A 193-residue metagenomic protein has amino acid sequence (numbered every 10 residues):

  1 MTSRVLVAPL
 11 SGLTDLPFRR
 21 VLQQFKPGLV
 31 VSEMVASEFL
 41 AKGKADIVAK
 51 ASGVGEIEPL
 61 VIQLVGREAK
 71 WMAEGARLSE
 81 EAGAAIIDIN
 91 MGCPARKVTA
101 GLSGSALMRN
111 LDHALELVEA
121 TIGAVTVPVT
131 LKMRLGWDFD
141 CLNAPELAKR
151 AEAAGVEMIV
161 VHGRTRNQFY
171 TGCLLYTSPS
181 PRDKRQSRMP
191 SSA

Functional and structural regions predicted by a protein language model:
T2-V5: Extreme N-terminal starter segment of soluble prokaryotic enzymes
V7, L22, I62, I89 (+2 more regions): Conserved, mostly hydrophobic/aromatic
L10-A85: Glycine-rich, positively charged N-terminal anion/phosphate-binding segment
G28, V35-A41, A69, M91-S105 (+1 more regions): Conserved radical SAM core fold
I47-A51, S105-L107, L147-K149: Short, hinge-like loop/turn segments at secondary-structure boundaries
A76-I87, R96, G101, H113-G172: Alpha/beta enzyme core
Y176-D183: Conserved small/polar residues in nucleotide/adenosyl-binding loops
S187-A193: Hydrophobic alpha-helical segments, chiefly the membrane-spanning helices and signal/signal-anchor peptides
